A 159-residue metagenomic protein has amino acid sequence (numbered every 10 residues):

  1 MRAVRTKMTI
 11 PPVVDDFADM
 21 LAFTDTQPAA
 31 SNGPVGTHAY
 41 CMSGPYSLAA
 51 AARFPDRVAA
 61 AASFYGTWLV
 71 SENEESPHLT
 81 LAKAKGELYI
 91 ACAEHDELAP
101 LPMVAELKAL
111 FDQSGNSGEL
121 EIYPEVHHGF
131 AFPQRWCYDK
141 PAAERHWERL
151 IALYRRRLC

Functional and structural regions predicted by a protein language model:
M1-C159: N-terminal cap/leader regions of alpha/beta-hydrolase-fold enzymes, predominantly small-molecule hydrolases
